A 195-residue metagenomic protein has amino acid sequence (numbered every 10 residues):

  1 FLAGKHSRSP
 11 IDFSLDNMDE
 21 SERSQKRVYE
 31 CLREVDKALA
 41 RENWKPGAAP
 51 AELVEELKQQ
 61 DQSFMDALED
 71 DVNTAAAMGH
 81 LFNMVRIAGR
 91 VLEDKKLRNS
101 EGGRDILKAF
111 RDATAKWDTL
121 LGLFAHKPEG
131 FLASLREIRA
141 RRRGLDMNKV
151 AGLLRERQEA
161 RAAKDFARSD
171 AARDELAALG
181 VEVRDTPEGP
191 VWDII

Functional and structural regions predicted by a protein language model:
F1-I195: Structural preference for alpha-helix termini/caps and helix-kink/transition segments
